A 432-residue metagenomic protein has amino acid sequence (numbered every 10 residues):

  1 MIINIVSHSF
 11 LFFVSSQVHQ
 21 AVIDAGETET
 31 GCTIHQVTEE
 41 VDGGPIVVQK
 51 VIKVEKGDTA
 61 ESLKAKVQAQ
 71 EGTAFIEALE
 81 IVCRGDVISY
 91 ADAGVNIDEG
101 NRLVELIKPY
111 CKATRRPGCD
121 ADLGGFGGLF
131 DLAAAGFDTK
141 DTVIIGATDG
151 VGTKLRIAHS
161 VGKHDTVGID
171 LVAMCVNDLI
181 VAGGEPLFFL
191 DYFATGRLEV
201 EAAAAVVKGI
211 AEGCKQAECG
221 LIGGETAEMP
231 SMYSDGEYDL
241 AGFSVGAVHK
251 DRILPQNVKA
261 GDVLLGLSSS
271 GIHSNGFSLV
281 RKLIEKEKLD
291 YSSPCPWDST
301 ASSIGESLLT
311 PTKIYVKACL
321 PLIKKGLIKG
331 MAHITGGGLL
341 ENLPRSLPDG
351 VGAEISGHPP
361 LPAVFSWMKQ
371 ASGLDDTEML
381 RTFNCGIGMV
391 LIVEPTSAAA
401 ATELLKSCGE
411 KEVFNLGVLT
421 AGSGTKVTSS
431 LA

Functional and structural regions predicted by a protein language model:
I2-C83: Donor/substrate-binding cores of folate-linked one-carbon enzymes
V6, F75, G183, L221 (+3 more regions): Residue-level signal for inorganic ion chemistry
V22, E27, C214, I284 (+1 more regions): A generic structural signal for well-ordered alpha-helical segments
I34, P109-S270: Glycine-rich phosphate/pyrophosphate-binding loop regions near the starts of catalytic domains
I88-P117: N-terminal amphipathic/basic leader segments beginning at the initiator methionine
Y90-A91, A202-G220, Y233-Y238, D290 (+2 more regions): Glycine-/charge-enriched secondary-structure boundary and capping motifs
T148, R252-I304: Short, acidic (Asp/Glu-rich) active-site segment that either coordinates a divalent metal cofactor
